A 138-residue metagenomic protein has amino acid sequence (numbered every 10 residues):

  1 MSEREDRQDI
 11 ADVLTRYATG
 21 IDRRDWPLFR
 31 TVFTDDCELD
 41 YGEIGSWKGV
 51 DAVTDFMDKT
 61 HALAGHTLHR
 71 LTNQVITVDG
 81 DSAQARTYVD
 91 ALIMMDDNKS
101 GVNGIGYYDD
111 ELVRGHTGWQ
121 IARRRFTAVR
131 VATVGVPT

Functional and structural regions predicted by a protein language model:
M1-D35: Short, low-complexity N-terminal intrinsically disordered segments enriched in polar/charged residues
W26-A91: A solvent-exposed, acidic/Ser-Thr-rich amphipathic alpha-helical stretch
H69-L71, N103-Y108: Short, surface-exposed coil-to-beta transition loops
Q84, I105-G135: Short beta-strand edge/turn micro-motifs at domain boundaries
A91-I93, A128: Beta-strand elements of well-folded, non-transmembrane domains
D96-K99, G135: Flexible, membrane-facing loop/turn or short amphipathic-helix motifs that contact lipid bilayers or gate lipid-binding
K99-S100, V113: Short aromatic-glycine motifs in intrinsically disordered, low-complexity regions
